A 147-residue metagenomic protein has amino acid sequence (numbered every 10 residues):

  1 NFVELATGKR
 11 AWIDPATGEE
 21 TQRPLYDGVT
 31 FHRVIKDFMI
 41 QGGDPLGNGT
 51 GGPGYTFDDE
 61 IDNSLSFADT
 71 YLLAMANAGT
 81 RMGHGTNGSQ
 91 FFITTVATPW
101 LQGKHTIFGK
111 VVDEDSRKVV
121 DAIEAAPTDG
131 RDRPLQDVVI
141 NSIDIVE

Functional and structural regions predicted by a protein language model:
N1-E147: Cyclophilin-like peptidyl-prolyl cis-trans isomerases
